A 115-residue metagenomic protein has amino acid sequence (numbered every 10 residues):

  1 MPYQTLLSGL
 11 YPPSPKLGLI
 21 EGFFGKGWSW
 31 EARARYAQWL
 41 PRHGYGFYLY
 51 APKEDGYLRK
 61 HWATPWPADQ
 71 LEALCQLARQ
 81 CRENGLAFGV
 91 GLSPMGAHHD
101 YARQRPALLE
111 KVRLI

Functional and structural regions predicted by a protein language model:
M1-P2, L10-Y11: Extended acidic/polar, glycine-enriched regions that form or flank non-catalytic beta-rich accessory modules
Y11-I115: Aromatic-lined carbohydrate-binding surfaces of glycoside hydrolases
